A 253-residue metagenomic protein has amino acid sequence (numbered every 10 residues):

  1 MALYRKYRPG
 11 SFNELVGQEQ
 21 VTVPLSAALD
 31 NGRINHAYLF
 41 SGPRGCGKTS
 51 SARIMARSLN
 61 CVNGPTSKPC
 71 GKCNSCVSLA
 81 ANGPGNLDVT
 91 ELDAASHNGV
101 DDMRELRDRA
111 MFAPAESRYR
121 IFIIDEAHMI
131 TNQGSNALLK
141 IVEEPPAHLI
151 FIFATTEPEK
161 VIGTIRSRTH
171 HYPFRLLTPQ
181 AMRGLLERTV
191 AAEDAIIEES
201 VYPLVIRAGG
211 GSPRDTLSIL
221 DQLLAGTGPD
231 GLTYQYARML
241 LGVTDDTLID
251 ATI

Functional and structural regions predicted by a protein language model:
M1-H171, T189, Y236: P-loop/Walker A NTP-binding region and its immediately flanking N-terminal helices in P-loop NTPase folds
N74, S78-L87, D102-E105, R118 (+2 more regions): Extended, largely alpha-helical regulatory/partner-binding modules appended to the mid-to-C-terminal parts
